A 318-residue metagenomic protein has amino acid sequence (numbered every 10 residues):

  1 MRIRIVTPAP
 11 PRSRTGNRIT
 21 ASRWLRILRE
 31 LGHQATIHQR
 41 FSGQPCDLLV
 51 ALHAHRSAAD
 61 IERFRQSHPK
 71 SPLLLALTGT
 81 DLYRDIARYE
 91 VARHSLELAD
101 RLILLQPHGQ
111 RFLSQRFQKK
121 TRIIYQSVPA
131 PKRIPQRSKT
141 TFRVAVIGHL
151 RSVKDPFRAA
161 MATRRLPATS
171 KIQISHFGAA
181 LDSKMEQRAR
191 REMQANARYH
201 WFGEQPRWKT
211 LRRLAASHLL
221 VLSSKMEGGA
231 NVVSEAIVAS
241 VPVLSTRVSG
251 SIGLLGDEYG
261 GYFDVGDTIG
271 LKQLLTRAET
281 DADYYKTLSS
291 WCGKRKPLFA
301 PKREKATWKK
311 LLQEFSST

Functional and structural regions predicted by a protein language model:
L96, E204-Q205, R212-S217: Short alpha-helical donor nucleotide-sugar binding micro-motif in glycosyltransferases
E97-P131: A short, active-site helix/loop in glycosyltransferases that binds the activated sugar's phosphate group
Q136-K154, A159-L166, I174-F177: Conserved donor-binding/catalytic core segment of Leloir-type glycosyltransferases
E186-W208: Nucleotide-activated donor-binding/catalytic signature segment of Leloir-type glycosyltransferases, i.e., the conserved
K225: Aromatic "clamp/platform" in nucleotide-sugar-dependent glycosyltransferases that forms part of the donor/acceptor
P242-S245: Short hydrophobic beta-strand element within catalytic cores of glycosyltransferases and related nucleotide-activated
D257, G261-T268, R277-A282: Conserved acidic donor-binding segment of nucleotide-sugar-dependent glycosyltransferases
Y284-L298: A short, well-ordered alpha-helix in the C-terminal region of glycosyltransferases
